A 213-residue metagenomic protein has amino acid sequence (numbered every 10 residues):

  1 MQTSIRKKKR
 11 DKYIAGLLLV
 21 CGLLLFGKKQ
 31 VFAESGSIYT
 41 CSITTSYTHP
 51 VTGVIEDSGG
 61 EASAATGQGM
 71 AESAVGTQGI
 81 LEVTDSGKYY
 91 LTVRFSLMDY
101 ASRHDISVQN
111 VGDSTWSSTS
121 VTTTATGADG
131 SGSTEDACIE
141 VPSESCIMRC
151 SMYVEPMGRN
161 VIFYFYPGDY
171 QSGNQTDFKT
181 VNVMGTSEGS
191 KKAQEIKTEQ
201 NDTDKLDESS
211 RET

Functional and structural regions predicted by a protein language model:
M1-K9: N-terminal secretory signal peptides that target proteins for export/translocation
K9-Q30: Sec-dependent N-terminal signal peptides of Gram-positive bacterial secreted proteins and lipoproteins
F32-E212: N-terminal soluble domains immediately following signal/targeting peptides that reside in extracytoplasmic
